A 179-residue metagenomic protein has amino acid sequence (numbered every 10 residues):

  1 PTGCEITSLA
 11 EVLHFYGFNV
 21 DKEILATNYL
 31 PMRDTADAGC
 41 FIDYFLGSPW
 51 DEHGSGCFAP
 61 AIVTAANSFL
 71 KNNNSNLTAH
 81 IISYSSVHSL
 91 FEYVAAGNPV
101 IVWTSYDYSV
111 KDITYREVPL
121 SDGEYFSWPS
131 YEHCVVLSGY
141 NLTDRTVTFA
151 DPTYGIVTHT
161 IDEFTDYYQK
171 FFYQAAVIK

Functional and structural regions predicted by a protein language model:
P1-N98: Cysteine-nucleophile protease catalytic domains, especially the papain-like/related folds used in DUB/UBL proteases
G3-E5, I81, V100-T104, V136 (+1 more regions): Structural recognition of the beta-strand scaffold that forms the well-ordered cores of secreted hydrolase catalytic
S8, S83-S85, T104-Y108, G139-N141 (+1 more regions): A mature extracytoplasmic/lumenal domain signature
S89-L90, V110-D112: Short acidic/glycine-rich loop or secondary-structure boundary segments that cap or lie
L90-V94, N98, W103-S105, D122-F126: Catalytic-core segments of thiol-dependent peptidases
V100-V102, K111-E117: A conserved catalytic-loop motif detector
T114-Y131, V135-K179: Noncatalytic regulatory segments and standalone regulatory/sensor domains
